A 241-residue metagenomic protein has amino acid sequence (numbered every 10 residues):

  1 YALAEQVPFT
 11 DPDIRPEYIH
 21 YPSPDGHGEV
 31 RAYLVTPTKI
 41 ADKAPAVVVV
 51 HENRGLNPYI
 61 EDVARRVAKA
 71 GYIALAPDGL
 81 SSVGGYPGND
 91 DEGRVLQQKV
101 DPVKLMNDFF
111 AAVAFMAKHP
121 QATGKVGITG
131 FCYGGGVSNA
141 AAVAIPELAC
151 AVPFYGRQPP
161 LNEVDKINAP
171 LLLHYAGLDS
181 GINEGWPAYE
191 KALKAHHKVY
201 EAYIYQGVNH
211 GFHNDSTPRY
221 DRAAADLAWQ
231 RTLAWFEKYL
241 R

Functional and structural regions predicted by a protein language model:
Y1-E17: N-terminal targeting or regulatory segments adjacent to alpha/beta-hydrolase or S9 domains
F9-T10, Y18-K118, N214-T217: Serine-hydrolase catalytic machinery in alpha/beta-hydrolase-like enzymes
Y72, G79, G156, Y205-G207: Active-site loop/turn elements of alpha/beta-hydrolase fold enzymes, especially the short glycine-/histidine-rich
M106-V113, W186, E190, L233: Generic structural signal for well-ordered alpha-helices, preferentially at hydrophobic/aromatic core positions
F110-N168: Primarily recognizes the serine-hydrolase "nucleophile elbow" in alpha/beta-hydrolase and SGNH/GDSL folds
I167, L172-Y175: Short beta-strand/loop motif that positions the catalytic acidic residue of the alpha/beta-hydrolase fold
L178-N183: Acidic catalytic loop of the alpha/beta-hydrolase fold
E190, K194-R241: C-terminal catalytic histidine-bearing segment of alpha/beta-hydrolase fold enzymes
